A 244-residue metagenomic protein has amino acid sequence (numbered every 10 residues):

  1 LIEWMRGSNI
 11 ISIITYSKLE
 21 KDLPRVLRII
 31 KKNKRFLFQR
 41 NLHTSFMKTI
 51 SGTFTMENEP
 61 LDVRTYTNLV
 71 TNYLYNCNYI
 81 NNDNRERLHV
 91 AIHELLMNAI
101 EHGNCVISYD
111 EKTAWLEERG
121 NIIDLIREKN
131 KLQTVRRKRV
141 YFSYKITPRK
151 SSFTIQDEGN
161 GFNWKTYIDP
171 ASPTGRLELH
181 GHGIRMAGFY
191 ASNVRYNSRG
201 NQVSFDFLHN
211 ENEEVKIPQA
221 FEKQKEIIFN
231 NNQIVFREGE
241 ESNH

Functional and structural regions predicted by a protein language model:
L1-F38, S198: Output/docking surface of receiver
L1-I11, I123-L125, T147, N232: Non-catalytic regulatory/interaction regions at protein termini and inter-domain linkers
K21, K34-D62: CheY-like receiver
H43-S51, I100-I228: Conserved beta-strand-loop-beta-strand hairpin that lines the nucleotide-binding pocket of ATP/GTP-utilizing enzymes
I50-N81, Q156, N160, W164: Helix-loop-beta hinge of the Bergerat
T71-H93, W115-E118, T174-E178: Conserved short strand/loop->alpha-helix "switch" segment adjacent to the catalytic nucleotide/phosphoryl-transfer site
E94, N98: Conserved polar catalytic motif of the HATPase_c/GHKL fold
I227-H244: Regulatory nucleotide-sensing modules
